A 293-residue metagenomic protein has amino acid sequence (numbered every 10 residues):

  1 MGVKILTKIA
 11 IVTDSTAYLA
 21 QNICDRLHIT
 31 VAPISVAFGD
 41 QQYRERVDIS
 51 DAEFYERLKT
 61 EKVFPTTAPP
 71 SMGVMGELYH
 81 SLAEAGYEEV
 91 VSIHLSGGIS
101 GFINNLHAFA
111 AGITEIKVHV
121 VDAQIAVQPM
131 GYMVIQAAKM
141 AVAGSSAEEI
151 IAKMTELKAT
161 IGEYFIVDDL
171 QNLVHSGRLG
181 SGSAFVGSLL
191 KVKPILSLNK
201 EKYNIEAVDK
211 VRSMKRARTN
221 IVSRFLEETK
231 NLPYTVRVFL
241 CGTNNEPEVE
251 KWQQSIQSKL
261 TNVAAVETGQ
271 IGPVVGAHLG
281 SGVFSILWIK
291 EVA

Functional and structural regions predicted by a protein language model:
G2-I5, T16-T30, S35, G98 (+2 more regions): Mixed-charge interfacial surface used for oligomerization/domain docking and macromolecular partner engagement
A10-P69: N-terminal glycine-rich anion-binding loop in soluble enzyme alpha/beta folds
Y43, E77, M130: Short Asp/Glu-rich motifs
A68-Y79: Glycine-rich, highly charged phosphate/nucleotide-binding loops
P69, D122-Q124: Short beta->alpha junction loops
Y87-E88: Short, high-confidence coil segments that cap the C-terminus of an alpha-helix and link into the following beta-strand
